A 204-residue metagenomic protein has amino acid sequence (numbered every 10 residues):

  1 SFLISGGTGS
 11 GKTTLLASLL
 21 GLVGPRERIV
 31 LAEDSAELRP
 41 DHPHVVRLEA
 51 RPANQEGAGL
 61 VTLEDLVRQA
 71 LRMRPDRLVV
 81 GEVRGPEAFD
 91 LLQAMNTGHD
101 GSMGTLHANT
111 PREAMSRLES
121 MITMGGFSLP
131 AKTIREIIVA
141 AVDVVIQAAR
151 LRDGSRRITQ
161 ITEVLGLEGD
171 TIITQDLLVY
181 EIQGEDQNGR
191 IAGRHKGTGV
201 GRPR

Functional and structural regions predicted by a protein language model:
S1-T8, S18-A141, Q147-A149: Switch/coupling sub-region of P-loop NTPases
K12: Conserved lysine of the Walker
L15: Hydrophobic positions on the alpha1 helix immediately C-terminal to the Walker A/P-loop
V139-R204: Conserved P-loop NTPase
